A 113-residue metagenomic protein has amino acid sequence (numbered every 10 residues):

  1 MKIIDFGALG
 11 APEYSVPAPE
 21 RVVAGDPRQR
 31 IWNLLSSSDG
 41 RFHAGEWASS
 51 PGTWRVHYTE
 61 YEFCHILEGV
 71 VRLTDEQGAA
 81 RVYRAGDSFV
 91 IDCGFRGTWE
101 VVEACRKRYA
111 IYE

Functional and structural regions predicted by a protein language model:
M1-R41: A short, N-terminal "cap"/entry segment at the start of jelly-roll beta-barrel domains of the cupin/DSBH fold
S38-Y58, D92-C93: Conserved short histidine dyad/triad with adjacent acidic residue
G45-E46, W54-Y58, D75, R81-V82 (+1 more regions): Short histidine-centered beta-strand/loop micro-motifs that create catalytic or ligand/metal-coordination sites
S49, Y58-L73: Short, conserved beta-strand element in jelly-roll/cupin
T53, E62-F63, V70, R96 (+1 more regions): Structural motif
V56, L73, K107-Y109: Short hydrophobic/aromatic-rich beta-strand segments that constitute the beta-sheet cores of beta-sandwich/beta-barrel
Q77-G94: Short acidic-glycine-tyrosine-enriched beta hairpin
V90, G97, E103-E113: A short hydrophobic beta-strand segment most commonly corresponding to one strand of the jelly-roll/cupin
